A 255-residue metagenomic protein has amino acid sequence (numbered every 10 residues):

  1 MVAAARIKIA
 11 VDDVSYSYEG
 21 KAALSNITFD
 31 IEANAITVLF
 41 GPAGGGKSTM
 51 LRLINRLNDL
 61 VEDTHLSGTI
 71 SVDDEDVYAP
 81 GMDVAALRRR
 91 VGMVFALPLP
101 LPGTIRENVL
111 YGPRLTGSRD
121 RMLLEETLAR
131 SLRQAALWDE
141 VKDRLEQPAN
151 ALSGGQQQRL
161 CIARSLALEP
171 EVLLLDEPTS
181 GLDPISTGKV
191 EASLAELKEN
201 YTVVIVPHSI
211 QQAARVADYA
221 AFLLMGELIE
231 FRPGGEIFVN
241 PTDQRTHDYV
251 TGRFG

Functional and structural regions predicted by a protein language model:
F40-P42: The feature captures the beta-strand-to-loop junction immediately N-terminal to the Walker
T69-A86, E146, I237: ABC ATPase NBD Q-loop/coupling interface
V72-D76, R121-D143: Conserved ABC ATPase "signature" region
Q147-L152, Q156: Conserved ABC ATPase signature
E169: Conserved catalytic motifs of ABC-family nucleotide-binding domains
L173-D176: Catalytic Walker B motif of ABC-type/P-loop ATPase nucleotide-binding domains
T187-E199: Helical segment within the ABC ATPase nucleotide-binding domain
